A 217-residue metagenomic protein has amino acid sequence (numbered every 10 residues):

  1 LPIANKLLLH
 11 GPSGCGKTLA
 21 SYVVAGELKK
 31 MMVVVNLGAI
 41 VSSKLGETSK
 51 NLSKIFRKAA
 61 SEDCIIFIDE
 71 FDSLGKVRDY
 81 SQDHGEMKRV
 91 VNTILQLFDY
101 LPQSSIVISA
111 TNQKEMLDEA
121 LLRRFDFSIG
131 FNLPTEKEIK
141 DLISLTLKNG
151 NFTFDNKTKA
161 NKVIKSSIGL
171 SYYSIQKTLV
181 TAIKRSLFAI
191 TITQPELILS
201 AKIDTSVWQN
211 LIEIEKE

Functional and structural regions predicted by a protein language model:
L1-K157: Walker A/P-loop NTP-binding motif of AAA+ ATPase domains
E136-E217: C-terminal alpha-helical "lid" subdomain
